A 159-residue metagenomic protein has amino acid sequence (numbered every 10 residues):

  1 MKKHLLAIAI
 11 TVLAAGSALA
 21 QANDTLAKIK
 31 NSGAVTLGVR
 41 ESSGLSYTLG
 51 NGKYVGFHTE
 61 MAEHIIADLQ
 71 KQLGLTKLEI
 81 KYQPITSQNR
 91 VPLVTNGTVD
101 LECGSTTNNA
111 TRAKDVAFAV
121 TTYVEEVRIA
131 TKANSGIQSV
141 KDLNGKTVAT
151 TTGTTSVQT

Functional and structural regions predicted by a protein language model:
M1-A20: Gram-negative bacterial Sec-dependent N-terminal signal peptides
G16-A22, T155-T159: Short, intrinsically disordered, charge-balanced linker/junction segments flanking boundaries in proteins
A22, K28-E102: Extracytoplasmic small-molecule ligand-binding "clamshell" domains of the periplasmic binding protein/Venus flytrap
T36-G44, Y54-K71, T107, V124-T159: Bilobed "Venus flytrap"/periplasmic-binding protein-like clamshell domains and structurally analogous long
Y47-T48, A113-K114, T159: Short glycine-/acidic-enriched loop or helix-start segments at secondary-structure transitions that form or flank
L75-D142: Acidic, polar ligand-binding/catalytic clefts
